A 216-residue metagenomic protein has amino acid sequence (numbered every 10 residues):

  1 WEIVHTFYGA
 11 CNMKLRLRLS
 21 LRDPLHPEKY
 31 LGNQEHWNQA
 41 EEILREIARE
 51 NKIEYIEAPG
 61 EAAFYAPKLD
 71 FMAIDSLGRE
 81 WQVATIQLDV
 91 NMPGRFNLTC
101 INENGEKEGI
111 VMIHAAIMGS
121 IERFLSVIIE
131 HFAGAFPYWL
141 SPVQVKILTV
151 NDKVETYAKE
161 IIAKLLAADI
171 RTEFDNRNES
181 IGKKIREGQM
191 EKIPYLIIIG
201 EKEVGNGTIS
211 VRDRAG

Functional and structural regions predicted by a protein language model:
W1-G216: NTP/phosphate- and nucleic-acid-binding module
